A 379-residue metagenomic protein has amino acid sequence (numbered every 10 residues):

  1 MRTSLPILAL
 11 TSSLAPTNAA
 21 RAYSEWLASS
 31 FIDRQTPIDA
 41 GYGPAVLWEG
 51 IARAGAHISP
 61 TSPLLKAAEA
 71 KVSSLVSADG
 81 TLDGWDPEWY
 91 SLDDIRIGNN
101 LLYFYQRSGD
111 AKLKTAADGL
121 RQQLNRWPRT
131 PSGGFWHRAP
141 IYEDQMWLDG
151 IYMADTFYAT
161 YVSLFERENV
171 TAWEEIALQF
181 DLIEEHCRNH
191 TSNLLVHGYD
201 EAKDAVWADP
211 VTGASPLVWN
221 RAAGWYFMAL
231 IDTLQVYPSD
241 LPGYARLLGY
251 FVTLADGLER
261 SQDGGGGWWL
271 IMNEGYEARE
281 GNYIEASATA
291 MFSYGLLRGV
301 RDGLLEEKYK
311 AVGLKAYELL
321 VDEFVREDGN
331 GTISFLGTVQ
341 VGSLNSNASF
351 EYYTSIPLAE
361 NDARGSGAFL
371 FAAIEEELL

Functional and structural regions predicted by a protein language model:
M1-A19: Fungal secretory targeting signals
L10-T11, T156, F369: Extended rod-forming repeat segments used as scaffolds/tethers
S12-A15, L234, E377: Residue-level signal for alpha-helical transmembrane segments in multi-pass membrane proteins
A20-A45, G50-G98, F104-L120, W127-W136 (+3 more regions): CBM-like carbohydrate-recognition segments
D86, P140-Y142, D204, E274-G275: Short, solvent-exposed loop/turn elements at beta->coil junctions and helix N-caps that rim active or binding pockets
F104-R107, L120-P131, F157-L164, Q179 (+1 more regions): Mid-sequence acidic-hydrophobic segments that form the walls of catalytic/ligand-binding cavities or oligomerization
S132-I141, I271-N273: Acidic interhelical loop/turn segments
L148-I151, D155-S293, L305-F350, E360 (+1 more regions): Extended ligand-binding clefts on enzyme/binding-domain cores
